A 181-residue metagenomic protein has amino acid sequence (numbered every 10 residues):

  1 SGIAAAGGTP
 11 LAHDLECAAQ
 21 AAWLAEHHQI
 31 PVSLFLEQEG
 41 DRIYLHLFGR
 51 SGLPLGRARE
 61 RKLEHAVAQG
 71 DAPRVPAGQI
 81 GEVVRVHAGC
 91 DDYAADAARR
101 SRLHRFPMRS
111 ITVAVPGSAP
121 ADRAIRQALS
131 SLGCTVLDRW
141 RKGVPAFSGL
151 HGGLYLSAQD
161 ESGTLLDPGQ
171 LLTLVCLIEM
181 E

Functional and structural regions predicted by a protein language model:
S1-L45, I125-T164: N-terminal small/polar loop signature for handling phosphorylated ligands or for N-terminal nucleophile
A5-G8, H104-I111, E181: Short, surface-exposed connector motifs at secondary-structure boundaries
L15-E16, R59-R61, R141, G169-T173: Short, acidic/turn-prone active-site loops that include or flank metal/cofactor- and phosphate-binding residues
L34, A97-A98, C176: Buried hydrophobic positions in well-ordered alpha/beta secondary-structure cores of metabolic enzymes
I43-V144: Gly/Ser/Thr-enriched, mixed-charge loops and adjacent short helices that form phosphate/oxyanion-binding elements
G89, G117-A121, L150, T164-L171: Short, contiguous, pocket-lining structural segments that sit at or immediately flank catalytic/ligand-binding sites
G133-C134, T164-M180: Gly/Ser/Thr-rich active-site loops/lids in small-molecule metabolic enzymes that frequently grip phosphoryl groups
